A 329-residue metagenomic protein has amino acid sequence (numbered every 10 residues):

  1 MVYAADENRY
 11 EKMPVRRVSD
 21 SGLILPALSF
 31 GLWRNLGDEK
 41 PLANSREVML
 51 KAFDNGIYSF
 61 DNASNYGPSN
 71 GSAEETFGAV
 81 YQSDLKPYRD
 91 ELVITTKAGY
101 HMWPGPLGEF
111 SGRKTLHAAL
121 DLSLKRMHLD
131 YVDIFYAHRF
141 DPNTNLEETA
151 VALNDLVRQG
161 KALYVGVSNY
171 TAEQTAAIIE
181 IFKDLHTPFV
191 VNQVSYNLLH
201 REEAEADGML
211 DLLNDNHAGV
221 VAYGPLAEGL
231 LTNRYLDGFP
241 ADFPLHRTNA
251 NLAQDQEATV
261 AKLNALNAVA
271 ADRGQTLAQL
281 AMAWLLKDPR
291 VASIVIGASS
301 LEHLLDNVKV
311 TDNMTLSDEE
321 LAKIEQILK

Functional and structural regions predicted by a protein language model:
M1-L92: N-terminal binding-site loop/beta-alpha segment at the start of enzyme catalytic domains that lines or forms
Y3-K12, T144-K329: Beta/alpha (TIM)-barrel catalytic core signal, keyed to glycine-rich beta->alpha loops juxtaposed to Asp/Glu that bind
S19-G37, T95-G108, Y131, Y136: N-terminal small/glycine-rich loop or linker at the start of catalytic domains across soluble metabolic enzymes
L23-L28, G56-Y58, K86-L92, L129-D133 (+5 more regions): Short, well-ordered coil/turn segments that N-cap beta-strands
F30, N62, T96, I134-A137 (+4 more regions): Conserved beta-strand positions
L36-L42, N65-A73, M102, D141-N145 (+2 more regions): Acidic-and-aromatic substrate-binding clefts and catalytic sites of carbohydrate-active enzymes
K40-A52, S111-M127, T175-I179: Short, acidic/polar
L124-N145: Active-site groove signature of glycoside hydrolases
